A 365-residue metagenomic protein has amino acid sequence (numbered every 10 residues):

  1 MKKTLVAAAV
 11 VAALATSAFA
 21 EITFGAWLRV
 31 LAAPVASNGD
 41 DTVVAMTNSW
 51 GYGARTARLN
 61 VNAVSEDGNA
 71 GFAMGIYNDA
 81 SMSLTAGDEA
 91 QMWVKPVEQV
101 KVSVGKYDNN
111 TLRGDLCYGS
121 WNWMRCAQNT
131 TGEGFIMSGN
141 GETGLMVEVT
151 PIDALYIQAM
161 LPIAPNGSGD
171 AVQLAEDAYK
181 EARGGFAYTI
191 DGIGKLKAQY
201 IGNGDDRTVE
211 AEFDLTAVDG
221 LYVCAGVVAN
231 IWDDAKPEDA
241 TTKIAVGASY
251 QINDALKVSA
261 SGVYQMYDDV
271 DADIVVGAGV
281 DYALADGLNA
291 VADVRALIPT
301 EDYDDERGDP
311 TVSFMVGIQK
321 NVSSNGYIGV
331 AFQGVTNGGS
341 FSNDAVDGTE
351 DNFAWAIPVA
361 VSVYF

Functional and structural regions predicted by a protein language model:
M1-T23: Cleavable N-terminal export/targeting peptides
A15, A54, V64-G68, V97-V100 (+8 more regions): Outer-membrane beta-barrel channels and translocator barrels
I22-P34, M46-N166, A178-G192: Outer membrane beta-barrel
F24-V30, A70-M74, V102, L155-A159 (+8 more regions): Transmembrane beta-strands of outer-membrane beta-barrel proteins
V30-A36, S65-D67, I76-A80, K106-N110 (+10 more regions): Transmembrane beta-strands of outer-membrane beta-barrel pores
M46-A57, L84-D88, G139-T143, A178-A182 (+6 more regions): Residues that define the transmembrane beta-barrel architecture of outer-membrane proteins
A154, G184-Y303, R307-G308: Detector for outer-membrane/organellar transmembrane beta-barrel domains, recognizing the amphipathic beta-strand
Y188, V316, K320-V322, F332 (+1 more regions): Outer-membrane beta-barrel "beta-signal"
